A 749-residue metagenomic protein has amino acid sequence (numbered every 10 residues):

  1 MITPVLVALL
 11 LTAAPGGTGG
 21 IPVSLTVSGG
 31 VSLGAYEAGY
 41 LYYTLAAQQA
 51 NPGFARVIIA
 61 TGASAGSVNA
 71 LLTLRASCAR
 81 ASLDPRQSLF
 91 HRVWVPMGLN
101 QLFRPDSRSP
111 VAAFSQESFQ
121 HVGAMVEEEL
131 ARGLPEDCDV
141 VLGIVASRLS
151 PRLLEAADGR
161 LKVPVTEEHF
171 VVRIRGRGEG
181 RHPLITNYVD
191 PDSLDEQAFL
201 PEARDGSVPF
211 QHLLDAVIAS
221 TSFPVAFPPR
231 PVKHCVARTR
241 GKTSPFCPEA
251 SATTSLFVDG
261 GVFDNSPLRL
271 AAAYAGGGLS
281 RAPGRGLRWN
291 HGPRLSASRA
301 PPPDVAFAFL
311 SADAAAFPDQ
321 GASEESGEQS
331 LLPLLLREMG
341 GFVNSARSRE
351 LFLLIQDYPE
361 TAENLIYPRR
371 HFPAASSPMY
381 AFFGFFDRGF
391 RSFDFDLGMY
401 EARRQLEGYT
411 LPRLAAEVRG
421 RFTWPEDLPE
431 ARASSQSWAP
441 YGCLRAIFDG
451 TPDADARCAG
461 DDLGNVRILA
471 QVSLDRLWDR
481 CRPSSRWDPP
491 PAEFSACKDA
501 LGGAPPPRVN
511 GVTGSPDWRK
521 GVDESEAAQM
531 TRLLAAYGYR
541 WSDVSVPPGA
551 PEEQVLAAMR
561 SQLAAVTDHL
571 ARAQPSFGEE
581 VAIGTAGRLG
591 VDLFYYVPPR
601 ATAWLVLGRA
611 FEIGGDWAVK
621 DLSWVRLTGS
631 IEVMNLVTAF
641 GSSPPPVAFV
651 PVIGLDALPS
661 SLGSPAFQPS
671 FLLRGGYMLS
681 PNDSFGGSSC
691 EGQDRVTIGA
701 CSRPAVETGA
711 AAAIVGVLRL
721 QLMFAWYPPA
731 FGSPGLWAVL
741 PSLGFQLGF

Functional and structural regions predicted by a protein language model:
G20-T26, S32-L134, C138-V141, A146-S150 (+1 more regions): Patatin-like phospholipase
V31, V141-R281, A322-F386, S392: Active-site gating loop/helix substructures
R413-E580: Acidic, Ser/Thr-rich low-complexity intrinsically disordered segments
E580-F640: Short glycine/proline- and aromatic-enriched beta-strand/turn motifs that initiate or cap beta-hairpins
Y596-R600, A618-R626, S660-P669, I714-R719 (+1 more regions): Short loop/turn motifs that connect adjacent beta-strands in outer-membrane beta-barrel proteins
L605-R609, V619, I631-A639, P645 (+5 more regions): Transmembrane beta-strands of outer-membrane beta-barrel pores
L607-I613, S643-P651, F667-P669, A700-V706 (+1 more regions): Residues that define the transmembrane beta-barrel architecture of outer-membrane proteins
G735-F749: Outer-membrane beta-barrel "beta-signal"
